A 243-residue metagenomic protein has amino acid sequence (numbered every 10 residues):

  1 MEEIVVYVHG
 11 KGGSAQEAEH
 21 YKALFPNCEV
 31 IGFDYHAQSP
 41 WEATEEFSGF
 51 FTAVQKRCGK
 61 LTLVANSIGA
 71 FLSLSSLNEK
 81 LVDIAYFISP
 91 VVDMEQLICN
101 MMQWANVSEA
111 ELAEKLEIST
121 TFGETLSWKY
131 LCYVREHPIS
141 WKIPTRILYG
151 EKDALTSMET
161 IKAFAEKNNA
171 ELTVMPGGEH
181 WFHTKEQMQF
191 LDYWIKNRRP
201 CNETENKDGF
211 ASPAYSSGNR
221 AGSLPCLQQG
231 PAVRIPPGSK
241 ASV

Functional and structural regions predicted by a protein language model:
E3-N27, G32, H36: Short, surface-exposed "cap/lid" segments of acyl-processing enzymes
G32-A53: Catalytic nucleophile-loop/oxyanion-hole region of alpha/beta-hydrolase and closely related hydrolase-like folds
T52-K60: Gly/Ser-rich "nucleophile elbow"/oxyanion-hole loop immediately N-terminal to the catalytic nucleophile in hydrolases
V64-G69, S73: Gly/Ala-rich beta-loop-alpha elbow adjacent to hydrolase catalytic centers
S76-L77: Aromatic pocket-lining residues of Rossmann-like dinucleotide-binding sites
V82-A163, K167-V174, G178-C201: The alpha/beta-hydrolase serine catalytic core
S212, S216-A221, V233, S242-V243: Short glycine-rich, low-complexity segments
Q229: Cationic, low-complexity basic patches in intrinsically disordered or flexible, solvent-exposed regions
